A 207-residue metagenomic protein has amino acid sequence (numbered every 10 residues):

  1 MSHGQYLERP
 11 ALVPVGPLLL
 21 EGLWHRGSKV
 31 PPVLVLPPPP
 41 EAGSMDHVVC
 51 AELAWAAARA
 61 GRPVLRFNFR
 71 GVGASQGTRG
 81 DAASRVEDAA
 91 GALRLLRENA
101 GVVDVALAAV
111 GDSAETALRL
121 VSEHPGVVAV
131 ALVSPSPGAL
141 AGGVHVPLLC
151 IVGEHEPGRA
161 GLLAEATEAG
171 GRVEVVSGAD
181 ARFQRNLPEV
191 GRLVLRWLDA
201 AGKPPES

Functional and structural regions predicted by a protein language model:
M1-P31, Q184: N-terminal cap/lid segment of alpha/beta-hydrolase-fold proteins
L19, G27-N68: Short, surface-exposed "cap/lid" segments of acyl-processing enzymes
V49, G77-A100: Alpha/beta-hydrolase active-site loop
D104, P125-G138: A conserved short beta-strand
L107-L118: Gly/Ala-rich beta-loop-alpha elbow adjacent to hydrolase catalytic centers
V144-H145, L149-V152: Short beta-strand/loop motif that positions the catalytic acidic residue of the alpha/beta-hydrolase fold
T167-R182: Catalytic histidine neighborhood in serine/cysteine hydrolases with alpha/beta-hydrolase-type architecture
Q184-W197: Post-His helix in hydrolase/transferase enzymes
